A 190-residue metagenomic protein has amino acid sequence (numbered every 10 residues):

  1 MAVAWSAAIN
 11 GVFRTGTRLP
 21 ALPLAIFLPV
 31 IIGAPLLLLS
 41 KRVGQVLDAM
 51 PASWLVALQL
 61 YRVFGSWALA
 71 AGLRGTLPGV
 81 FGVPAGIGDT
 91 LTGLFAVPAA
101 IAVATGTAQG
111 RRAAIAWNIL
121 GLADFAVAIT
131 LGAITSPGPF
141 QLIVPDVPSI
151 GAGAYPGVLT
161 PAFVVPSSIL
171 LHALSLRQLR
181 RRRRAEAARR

Functional and structural regions predicted by a protein language model:
M1-A4: Alpha-helical transmembrane segments
G11-G75: A glycine-rich, hydrophobic loop/mini-helix early in the fold
I26-L39, L91-A100, L159-R177: Hydrophobic cores of alpha-helical transmembrane segments in multi-pass inner/ER membrane proteins, independent
L38-Q45, L174-R189: Membrane-interface capping segments at transmembrane-helix boundaries
Q45-V56, G79-G86, T107-N118, G151 (+2 more regions): Membrane-water interface of alpha-helical transmembrane segments
L55-A113: Membrane-proximal helix-loop-helix units in multi-pass membrane proteins
A114-L131: Hydrophobic alpha-helical membrane-insertion segments
G138-V158: Short, membrane-exposed interhelical loops at transmembrane-helix boundaries
